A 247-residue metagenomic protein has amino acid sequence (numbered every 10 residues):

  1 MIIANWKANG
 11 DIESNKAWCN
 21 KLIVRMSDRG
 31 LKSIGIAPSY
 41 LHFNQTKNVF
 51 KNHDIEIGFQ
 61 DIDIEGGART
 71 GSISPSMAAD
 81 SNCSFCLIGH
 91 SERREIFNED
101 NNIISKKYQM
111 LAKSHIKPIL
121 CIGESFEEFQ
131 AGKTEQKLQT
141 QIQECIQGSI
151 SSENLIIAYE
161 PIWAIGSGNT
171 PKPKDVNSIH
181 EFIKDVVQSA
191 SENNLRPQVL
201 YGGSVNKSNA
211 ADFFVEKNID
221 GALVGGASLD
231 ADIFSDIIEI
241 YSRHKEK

Functional and structural regions predicted by a protein language model:
M1-K247: Active-site loop-to-helix "anion-binding N-cap" substructures in soluble metabolic enzymes
